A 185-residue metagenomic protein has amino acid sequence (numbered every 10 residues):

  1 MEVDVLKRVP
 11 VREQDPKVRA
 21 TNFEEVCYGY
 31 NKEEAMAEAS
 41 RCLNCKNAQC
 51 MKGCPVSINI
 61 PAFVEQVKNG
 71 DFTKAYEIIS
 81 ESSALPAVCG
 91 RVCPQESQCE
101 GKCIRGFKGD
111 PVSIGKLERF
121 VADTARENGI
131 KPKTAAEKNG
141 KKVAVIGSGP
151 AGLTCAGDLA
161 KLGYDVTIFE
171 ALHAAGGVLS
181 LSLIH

Functional and structural regions predicted by a protein language model:
M1-K142, L172: Ferredoxin-type iron-sulfur electron-transfer modules and their immediate structural context
A84, G149-A151, A174: Residue-level detector of alpha-helix initiation sites
A144-D165: N-terminal Rossmann-like FAD-binding beta1-loop-alpha1 element of flavoenzymes
D165-A175: Glycine-rich FAD pyrophosphate-binding loop
V178-L181: Short acidic, glycine/serine/threonine-rich loops at helix termini
I184-H185: Conserved small/polar residues in nucleotide/adenosyl-binding loops
